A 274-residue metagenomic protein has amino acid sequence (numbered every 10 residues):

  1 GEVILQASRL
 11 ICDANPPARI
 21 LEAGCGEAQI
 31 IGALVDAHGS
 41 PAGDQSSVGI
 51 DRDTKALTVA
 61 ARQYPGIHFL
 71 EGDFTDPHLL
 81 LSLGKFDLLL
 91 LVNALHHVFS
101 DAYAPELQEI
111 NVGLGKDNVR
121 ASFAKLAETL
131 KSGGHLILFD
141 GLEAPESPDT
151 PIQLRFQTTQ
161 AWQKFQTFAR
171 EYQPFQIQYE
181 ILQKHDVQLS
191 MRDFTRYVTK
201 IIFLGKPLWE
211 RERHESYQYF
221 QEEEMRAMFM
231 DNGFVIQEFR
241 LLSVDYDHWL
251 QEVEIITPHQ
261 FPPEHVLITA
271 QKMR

Functional and structural regions predicted by a protein language model:
G1-P17: Conserved alpha-helix/loop element of class I SAM-dependent methyltransferases that forms part of the SAM/SAH-binding
P17-G26: Conserved class I S-adenosyl-L-methionine
E27-P77: Class I SAM-dependent methyltransferase SAM/SAH-binding core
L90: A conserved beta-strand element that flanks and buttresses the S-adenosyl-L-methionine
Q108-S132: A short glycine-rich, Lys/Arg-flanked "PGG" loop and its adjoining helix->strand segment in the class I
H135-I181, H185-R192: Conserved class I S-adenosyl-L-methionine
S216-G233: Short alpha-helix
E252-R274: Core SAM-dependent methyltransferase catalytic element
